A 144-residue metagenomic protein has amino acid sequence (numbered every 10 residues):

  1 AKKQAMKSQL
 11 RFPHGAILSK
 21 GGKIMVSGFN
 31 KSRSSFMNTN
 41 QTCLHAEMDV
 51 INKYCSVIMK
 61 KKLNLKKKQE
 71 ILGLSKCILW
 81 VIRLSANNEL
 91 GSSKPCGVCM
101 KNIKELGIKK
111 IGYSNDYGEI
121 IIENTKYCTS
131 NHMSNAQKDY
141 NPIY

Functional and structural regions predicted by a protein language model:
A1-Y144: Zinc-dependent deaminase catalytic domain
